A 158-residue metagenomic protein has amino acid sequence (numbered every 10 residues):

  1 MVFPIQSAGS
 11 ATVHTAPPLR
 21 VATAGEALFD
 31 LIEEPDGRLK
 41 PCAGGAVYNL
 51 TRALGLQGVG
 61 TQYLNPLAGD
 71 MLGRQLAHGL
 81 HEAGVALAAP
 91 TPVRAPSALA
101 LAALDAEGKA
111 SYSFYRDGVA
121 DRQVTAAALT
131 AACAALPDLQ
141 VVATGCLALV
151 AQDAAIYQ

Functional and structural regions predicted by a protein language model:
V2-A22, H81, L87-A88, A106-Q158: Ribokinase/PfkB-type carbohydrate-kinase core domain
V21-A24, V47-L50, L72-G73, A132-A134: Short hydrophobic/aromatic-rich motifs at helix boundaries and adjacent loops
V21-K40: Short, Lys/Arg-rich amphipathic segments at extreme N-termini
G25-A27, A46, L147: Active-site metal-binding loops of divalent metal-dependent hydrolases
L28-L31, L54-G60, L139-V142: A short alpha-helix capping/helix-coil boundary motif
F29, G69, V150: Surface-exposed, flexible loop/turn segments at secondary-structure boundaries
E34-A100, L104-K109, D117-D121: Substrate-binding N-lobe of the ribokinase-like
